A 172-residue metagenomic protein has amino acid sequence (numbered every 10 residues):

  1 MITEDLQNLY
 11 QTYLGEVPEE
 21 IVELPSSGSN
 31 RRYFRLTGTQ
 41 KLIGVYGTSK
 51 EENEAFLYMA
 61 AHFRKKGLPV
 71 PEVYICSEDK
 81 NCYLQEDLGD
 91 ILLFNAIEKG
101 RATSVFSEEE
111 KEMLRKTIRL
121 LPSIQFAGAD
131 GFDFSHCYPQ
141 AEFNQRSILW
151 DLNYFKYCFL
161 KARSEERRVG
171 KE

Functional and structural regions predicted by a protein language model:
M1-I21: Juxta-kinase regulatory segment immediately upstream of eukaryotic protein kinase catalytic domains
Q7-N8, A60, Y157: Short glycine-/small-residue-rich flexible loop motifs, especially phosphate/cofactor-binding loops
E16-R35: ATP-binding glycine-rich phosphate-binding loop
F34-W150: ATP-binding pocket architecture of kinase catalytic cores
G67, R163-S164: Glycine-centered loop/turn motif at secondary-structure junctions
F159-K161: Well-ordered alpha-helical scaffold segments within catalytic/enzyme domains
E166-E172: Conserved small/polar residues in nucleotide/adenosyl-binding loops
